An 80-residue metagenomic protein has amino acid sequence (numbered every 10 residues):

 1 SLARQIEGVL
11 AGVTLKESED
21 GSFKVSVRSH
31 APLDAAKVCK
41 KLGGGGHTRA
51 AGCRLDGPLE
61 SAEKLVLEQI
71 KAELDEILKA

Functional and structural regions predicted by a protein language model:
S1-A80: Gly/His-enriched, cation/cofactor- and phosphate-binding structural elements
